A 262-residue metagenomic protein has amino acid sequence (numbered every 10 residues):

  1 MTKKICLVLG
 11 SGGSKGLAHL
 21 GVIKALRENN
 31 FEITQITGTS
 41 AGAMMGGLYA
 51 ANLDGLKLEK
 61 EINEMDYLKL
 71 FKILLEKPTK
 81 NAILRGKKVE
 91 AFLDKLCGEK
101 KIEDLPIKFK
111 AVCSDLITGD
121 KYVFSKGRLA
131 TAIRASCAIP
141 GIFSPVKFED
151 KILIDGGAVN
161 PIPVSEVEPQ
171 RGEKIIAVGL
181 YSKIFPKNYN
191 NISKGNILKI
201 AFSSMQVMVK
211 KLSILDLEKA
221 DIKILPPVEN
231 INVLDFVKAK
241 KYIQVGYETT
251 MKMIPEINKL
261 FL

Functional and structural regions predicted by a protein language model:
M1-T39, G47-L262: Patatin-like phospholipase
